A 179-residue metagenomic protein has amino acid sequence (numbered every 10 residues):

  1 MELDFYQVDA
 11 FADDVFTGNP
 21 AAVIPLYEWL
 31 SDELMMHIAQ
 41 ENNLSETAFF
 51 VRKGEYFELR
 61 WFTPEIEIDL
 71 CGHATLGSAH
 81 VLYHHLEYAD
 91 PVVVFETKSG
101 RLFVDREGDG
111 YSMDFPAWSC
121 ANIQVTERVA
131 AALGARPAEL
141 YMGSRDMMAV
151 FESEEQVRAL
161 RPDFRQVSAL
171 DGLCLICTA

Functional and structural regions predicted by a protein language model:
M1-L70, L76-A179: Active-site proximal loop and beta-alpha junction motif in alpha/beta enzyme cores
